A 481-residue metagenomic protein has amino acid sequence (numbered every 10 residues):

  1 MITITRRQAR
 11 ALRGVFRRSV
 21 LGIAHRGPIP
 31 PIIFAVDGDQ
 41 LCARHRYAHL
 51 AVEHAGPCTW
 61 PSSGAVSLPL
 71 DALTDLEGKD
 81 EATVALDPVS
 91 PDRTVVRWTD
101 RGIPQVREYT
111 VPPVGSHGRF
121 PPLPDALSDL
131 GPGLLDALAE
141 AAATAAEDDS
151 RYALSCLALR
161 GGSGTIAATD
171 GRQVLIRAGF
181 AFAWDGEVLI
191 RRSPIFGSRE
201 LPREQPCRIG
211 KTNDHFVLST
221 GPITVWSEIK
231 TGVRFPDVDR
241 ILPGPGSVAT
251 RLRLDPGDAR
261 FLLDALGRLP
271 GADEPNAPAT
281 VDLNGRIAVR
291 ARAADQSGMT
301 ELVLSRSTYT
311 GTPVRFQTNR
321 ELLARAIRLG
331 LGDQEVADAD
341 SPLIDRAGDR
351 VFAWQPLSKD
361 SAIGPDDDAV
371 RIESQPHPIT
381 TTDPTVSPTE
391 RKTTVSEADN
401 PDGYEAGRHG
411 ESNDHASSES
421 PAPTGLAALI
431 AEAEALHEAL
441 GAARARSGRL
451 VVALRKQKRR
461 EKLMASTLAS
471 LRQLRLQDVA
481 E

Functional and structural regions predicted by a protein language model:
M1-P384: Structural preference for solvent-exposed beta-strand-turn elements and adjacent flexible terminal/loop segments within
A9, L302, F352, G403 (+3 more regions): Intrinsically disordered, low-complexity, compositionally biased regions/tails
A51, L135-A137, D237, E301 (+7 more regions): A generic structural signal for ordered alpha-helices
H117-A126, S418-P421, A431-A435: A ubiquitous short alpha-helical element
I379-T424: Phospho-regulated, serine/threonine- and acidic residue-rich low-complexity regulatory regions of eukaryotic proteins
A422, L426-L429, A433-L436, L440-D478: Amphipathic alpha-helical coiled-coil oligomerization segments
